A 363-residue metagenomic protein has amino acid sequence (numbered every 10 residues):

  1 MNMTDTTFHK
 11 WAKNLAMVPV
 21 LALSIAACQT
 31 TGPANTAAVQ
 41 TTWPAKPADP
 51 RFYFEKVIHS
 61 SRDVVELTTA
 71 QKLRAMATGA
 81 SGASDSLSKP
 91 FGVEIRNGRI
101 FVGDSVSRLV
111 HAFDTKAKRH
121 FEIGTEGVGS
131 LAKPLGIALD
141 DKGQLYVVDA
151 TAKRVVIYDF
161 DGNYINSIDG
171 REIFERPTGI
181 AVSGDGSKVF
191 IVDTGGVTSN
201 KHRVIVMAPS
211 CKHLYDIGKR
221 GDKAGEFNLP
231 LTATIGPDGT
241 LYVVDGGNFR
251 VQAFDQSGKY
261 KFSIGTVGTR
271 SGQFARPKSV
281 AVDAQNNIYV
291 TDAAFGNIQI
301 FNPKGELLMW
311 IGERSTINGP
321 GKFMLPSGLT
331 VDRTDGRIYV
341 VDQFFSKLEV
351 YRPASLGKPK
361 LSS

Functional and structural regions predicted by a protein language model:
M1-N2, G162: Accessible peptide chain termini
N2-A16: Bacterial N-terminal signal peptides that target proteins for export
S24-A27: C-terminal motif of bacterial Sec signal peptides marking the signal peptidase cleavage site
Q29-S363: Eukaryotic scaffold repeat domains enriched in small/polar residues
